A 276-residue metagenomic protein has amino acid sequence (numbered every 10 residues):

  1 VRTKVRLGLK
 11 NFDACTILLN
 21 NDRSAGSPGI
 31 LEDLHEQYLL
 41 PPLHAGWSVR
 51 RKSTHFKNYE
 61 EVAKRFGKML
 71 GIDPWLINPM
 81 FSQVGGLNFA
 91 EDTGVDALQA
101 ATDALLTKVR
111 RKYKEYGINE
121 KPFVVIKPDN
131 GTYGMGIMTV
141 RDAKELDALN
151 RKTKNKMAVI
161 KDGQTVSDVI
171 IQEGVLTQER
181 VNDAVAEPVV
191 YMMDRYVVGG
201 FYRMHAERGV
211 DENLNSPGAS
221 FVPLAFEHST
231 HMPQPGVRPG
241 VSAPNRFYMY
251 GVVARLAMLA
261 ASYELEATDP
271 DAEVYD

Functional and structural regions predicted by a protein language model:
V1-E120: Conserved N-proximal alpha/beta basic substrate-recognition cap immediately N-terminal to, or forming the N-lobe
T16-I17, A101-F123, N130-M135, V140-L224: Phosphate-binding site of ATP-dependent enzymes
N21-R23, P128-G131: Short, flexible beta-strand-to-coil junctions
R23-G26, H44-S48, F66-G71, R151-N155 (+3 more regions): Short, surface-exposed, polar/charged, turn-prone segments marking secondary-structure boundaries
R50-E60, P74-F81, V159-T165, R203-V210 (+1 more regions): Low-complexity, flexible helical/coil segments
E61, R65-W75, F89-D96, N182-A184 (+2 more regions): Amphipathic, soluble alpha/beta structural segments
P79-F81, P122, K127-D129, A272-Y275: A glycine-rich phosphate-binding loop feature that marks nucleotide/adenosyl-phosphate handling sites
Y196, H205-D276: C-terminal active-site "lid" helix and adjoining low-complexity regulatory extension at the edge of ATP-using catalytic
